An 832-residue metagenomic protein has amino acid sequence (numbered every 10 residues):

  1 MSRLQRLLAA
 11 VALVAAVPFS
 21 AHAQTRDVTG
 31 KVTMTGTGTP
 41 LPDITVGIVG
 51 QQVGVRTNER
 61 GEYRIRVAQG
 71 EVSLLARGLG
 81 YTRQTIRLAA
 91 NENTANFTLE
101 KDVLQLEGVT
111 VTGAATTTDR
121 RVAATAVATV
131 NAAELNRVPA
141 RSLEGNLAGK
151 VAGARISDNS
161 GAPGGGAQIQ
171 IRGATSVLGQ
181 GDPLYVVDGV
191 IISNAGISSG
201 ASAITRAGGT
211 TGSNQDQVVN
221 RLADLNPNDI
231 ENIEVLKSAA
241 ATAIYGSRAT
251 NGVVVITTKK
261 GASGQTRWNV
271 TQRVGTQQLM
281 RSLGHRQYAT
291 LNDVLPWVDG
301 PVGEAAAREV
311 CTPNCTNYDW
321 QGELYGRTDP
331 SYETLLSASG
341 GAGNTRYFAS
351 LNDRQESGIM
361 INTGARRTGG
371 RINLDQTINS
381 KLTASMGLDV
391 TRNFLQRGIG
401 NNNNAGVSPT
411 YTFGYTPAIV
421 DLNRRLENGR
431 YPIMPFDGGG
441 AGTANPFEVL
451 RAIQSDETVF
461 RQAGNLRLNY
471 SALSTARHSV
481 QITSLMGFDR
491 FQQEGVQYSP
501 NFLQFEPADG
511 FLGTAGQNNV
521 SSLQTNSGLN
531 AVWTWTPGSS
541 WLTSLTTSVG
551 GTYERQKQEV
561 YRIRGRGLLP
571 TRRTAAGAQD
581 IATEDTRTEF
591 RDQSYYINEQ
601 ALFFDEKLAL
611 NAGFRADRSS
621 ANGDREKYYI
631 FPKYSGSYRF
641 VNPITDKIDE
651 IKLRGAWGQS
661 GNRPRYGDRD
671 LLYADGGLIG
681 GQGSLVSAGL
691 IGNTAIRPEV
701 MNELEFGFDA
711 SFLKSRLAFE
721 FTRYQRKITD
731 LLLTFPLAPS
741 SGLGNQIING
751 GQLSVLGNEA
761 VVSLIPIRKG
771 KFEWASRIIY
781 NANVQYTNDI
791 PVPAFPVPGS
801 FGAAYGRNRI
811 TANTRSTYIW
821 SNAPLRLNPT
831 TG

Functional and structural regions predicted by a protein language model:
K31-T35, T125-G149, S157-G161, I169-S176 (+6 more regions): Short, polar/charged loop or turn motifs at beta-strand boundaries
K31-T39, D43-V49, S73-T82, N91-N136 (+1 more regions): Short, acidic, small-residue-rich periplasmic hinge/interaction motif at the N-terminus of Gram-negative outer-membrane
T45-E62, T110-V138, G164-Q168, I197-D216 (+2 more regions): N-terminal periplasmic "start-of-domain" segments of outer-membrane beta-barrel proteins
T129, K150, A162-A167, V177-L184 (+7 more regions): Residues embedded in well-ordered regular secondary structure
T271-T312, I748, I767-G832: Conserved small-residue
P313-Y325, D329-N352, E356-T363, G369-A444 (+8 more regions): Flexible loop and strand-edge segments within Gram-negative outer membrane beta-barrel domains
R327-G343, L351-R354, P446-G495, G516-S540 (+8 more regions): Outer-membrane beta-barrel transmembrane strands
K557-Q579, I644-L704, R716-L753, P791-G799 (+1 more regions): Solvent-exposed loop/turn elements at secondary-structure boundaries
